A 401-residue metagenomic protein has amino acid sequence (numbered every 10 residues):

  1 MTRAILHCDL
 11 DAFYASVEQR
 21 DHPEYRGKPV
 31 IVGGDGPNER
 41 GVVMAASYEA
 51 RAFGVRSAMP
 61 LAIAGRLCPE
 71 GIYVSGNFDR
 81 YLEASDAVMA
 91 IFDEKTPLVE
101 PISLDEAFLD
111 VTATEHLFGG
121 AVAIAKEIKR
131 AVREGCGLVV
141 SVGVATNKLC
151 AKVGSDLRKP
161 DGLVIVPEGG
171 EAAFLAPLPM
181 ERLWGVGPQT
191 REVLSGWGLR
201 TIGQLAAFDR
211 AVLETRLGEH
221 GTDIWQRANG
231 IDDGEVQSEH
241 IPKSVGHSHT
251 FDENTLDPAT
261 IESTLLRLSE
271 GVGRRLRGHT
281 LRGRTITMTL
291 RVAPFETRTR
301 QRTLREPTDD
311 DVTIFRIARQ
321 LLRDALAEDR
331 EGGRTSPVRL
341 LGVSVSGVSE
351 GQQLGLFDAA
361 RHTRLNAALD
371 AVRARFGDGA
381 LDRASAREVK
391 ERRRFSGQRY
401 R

Functional and structural regions predicted by a protein language model:
M1-Q226, G234-E239, R274, H362-R401: Gly/Gly-Pro- and Ser/Thr-rich, intrinsically disordered tail segments characteristic of DNA damage-repair and tolerance
H7, R182, T190-T335: DNA-contacting surface of Y-family translesion DNA polymerases
F13, G36-E39, A293-T297, G347-G351: Short, charged/polar surface micro-motifs in flexible loops or helix N-caps
A107-A113, T299-R302, V345, E350-G355: Short, hydrophobic beta-strand segments
V140, V144, G283-T287, L341: A short glycine-rich, hydrophobically flanked beta-strand micro-motif that places a catalytic Asp/Glu for divalent metal
E306-R401: Acidic, metal-coordinating catalytic segment for phosphate/diphosphate chemistry, firing primarily on the Nudix
